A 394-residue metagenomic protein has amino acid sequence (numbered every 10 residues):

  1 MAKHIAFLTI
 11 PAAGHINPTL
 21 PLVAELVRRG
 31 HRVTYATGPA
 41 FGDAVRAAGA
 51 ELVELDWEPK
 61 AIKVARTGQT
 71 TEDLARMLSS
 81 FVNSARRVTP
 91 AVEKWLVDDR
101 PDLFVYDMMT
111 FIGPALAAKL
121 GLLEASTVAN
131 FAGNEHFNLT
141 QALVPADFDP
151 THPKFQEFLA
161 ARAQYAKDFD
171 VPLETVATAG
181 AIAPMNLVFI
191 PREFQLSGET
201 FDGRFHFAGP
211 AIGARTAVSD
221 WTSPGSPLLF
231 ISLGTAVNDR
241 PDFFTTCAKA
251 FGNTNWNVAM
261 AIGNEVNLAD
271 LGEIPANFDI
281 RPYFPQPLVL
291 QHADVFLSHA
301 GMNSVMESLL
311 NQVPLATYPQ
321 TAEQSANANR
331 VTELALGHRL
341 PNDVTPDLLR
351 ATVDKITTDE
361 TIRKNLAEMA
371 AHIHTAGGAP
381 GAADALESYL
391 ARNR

Functional and structural regions predicted by a protein language model:
M1-P11, N17-T34, A40, A44-E51 (+10 more regions): Nucleotide-activated sugar donor-binding and catalytic core shared by glycosyltransferases and related lipid-linked
K3-H4, R28-L229, L233-N257: Nucleotide-sugar-dependent glycosyltransferase catalytic domains
T9-A12, L233-T235: Glycine-rich His-Gly loop
P11, E58, N130-F131, N264-E265 (+1 more regions): Short glycine-enriched loops at secondary-structure junctions
S219-D220, N267, R339-N342: Short, solvent-exposed coil/turn linker segments
S226, N255, V266-F284: Nucleotide-activated donor-binding/catalytic signature segment of Leloir-type glycosyltransferases, i.e., the conserved
G234-T235, A259-N267: Glycosyltransferase donor-sugar binding loop
